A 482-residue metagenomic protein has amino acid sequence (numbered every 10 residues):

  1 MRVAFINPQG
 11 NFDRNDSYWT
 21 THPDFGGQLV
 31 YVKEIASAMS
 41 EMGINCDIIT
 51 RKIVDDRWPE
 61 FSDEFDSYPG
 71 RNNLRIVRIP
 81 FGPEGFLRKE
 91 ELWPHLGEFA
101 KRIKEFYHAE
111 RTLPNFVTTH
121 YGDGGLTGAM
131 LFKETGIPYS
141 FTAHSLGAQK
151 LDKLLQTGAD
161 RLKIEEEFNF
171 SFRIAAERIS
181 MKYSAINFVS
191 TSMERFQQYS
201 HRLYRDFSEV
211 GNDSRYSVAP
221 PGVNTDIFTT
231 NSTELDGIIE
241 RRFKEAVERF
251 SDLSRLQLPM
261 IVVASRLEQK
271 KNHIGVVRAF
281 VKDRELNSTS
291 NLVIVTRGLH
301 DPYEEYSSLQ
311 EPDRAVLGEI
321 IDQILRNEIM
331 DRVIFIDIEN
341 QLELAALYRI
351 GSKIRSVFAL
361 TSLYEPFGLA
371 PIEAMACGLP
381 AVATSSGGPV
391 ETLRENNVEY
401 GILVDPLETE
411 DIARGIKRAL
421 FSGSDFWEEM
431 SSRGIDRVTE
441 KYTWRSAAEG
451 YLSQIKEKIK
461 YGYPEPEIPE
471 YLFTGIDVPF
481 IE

Functional and structural regions predicted by a protein language model:
M1-E482: Catalytic cores of nucleotide-sugar-dependent glycosyltransferases that transfer UDP/GDP/TDP-activated
